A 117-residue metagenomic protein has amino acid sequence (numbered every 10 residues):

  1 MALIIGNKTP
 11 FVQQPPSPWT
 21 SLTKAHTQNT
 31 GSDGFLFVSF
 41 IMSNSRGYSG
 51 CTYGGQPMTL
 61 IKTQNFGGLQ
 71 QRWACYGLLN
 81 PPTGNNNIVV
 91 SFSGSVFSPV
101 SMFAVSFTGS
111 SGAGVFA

Functional and structural regions predicted by a protein language model:
M1-A117: Function-critical acidic carboxylates
